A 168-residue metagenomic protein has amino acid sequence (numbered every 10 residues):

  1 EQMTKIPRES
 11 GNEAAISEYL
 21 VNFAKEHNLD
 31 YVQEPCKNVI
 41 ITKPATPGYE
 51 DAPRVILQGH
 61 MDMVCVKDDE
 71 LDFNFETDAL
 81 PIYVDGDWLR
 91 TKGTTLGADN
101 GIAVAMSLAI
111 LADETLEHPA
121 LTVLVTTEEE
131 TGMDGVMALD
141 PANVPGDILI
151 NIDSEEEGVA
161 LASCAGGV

Functional and structural regions predicted by a protein language model:
E1-D87: Acidic/His- and Gly-rich active-site-bordering loop/insert found across diverse amide/peptide-bond hydrolases
A14, M133, I150: Metal-dependent catalytic neighborhoods of phosphoester/phosphodiester hydrolases
H27, T42-P44, I110, G135-A138: A generic local structural motif
Y31, A162-A165: Short Gly/Pro-enriched turn/cap motifs at secondary-structure boundaries
C36-I40, E130-G132, E157: Short acidic loop-to-helix transition motifs that present clustered carboxylates
Y49-V125, E129-T131, M137-D147: Active-site metal-coordination/substrate-binding segment of hydrolases, especially metallo-dependent peptidases
L139-A162: A glycine-rich helix N-cap at a beta->alpha junction
